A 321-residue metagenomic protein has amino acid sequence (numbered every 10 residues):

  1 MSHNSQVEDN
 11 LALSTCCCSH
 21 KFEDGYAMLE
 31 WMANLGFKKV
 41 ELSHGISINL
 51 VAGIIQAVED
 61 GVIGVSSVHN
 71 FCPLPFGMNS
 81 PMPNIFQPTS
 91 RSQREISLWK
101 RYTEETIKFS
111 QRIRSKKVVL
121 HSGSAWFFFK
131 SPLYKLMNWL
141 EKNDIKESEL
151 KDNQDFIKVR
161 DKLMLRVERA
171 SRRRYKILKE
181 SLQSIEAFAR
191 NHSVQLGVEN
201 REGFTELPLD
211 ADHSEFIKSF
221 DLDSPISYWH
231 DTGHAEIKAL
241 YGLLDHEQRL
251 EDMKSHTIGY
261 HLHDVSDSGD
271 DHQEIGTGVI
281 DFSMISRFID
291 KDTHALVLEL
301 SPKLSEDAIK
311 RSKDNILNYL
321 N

Functional and structural regions predicted by a protein language model:
M1-C17, F22-A33, I48, K100-L120 (+3 more regions): Histidine-acidic metal/acid-base catalytic patches
M1-T106, Q111-S115, M137-Q154, R173 (+3 more regions): N-terminal pre-domain/capping segments
N10, M32, G36, G77 (+12 more regions): A generic structural signal for ordered alpha-helices
K39, G197-E199, W229, V297: Generic enzyme active-site microenvironment
L42, N70, N200-R201, T232 (+1 more regions): Generic detector of well-ordered alpha-helical packing
P88-S227: Active-site acidic/histidine proton-transfer and metal-coordination neighborhood in alpha/beta enzyme cores
